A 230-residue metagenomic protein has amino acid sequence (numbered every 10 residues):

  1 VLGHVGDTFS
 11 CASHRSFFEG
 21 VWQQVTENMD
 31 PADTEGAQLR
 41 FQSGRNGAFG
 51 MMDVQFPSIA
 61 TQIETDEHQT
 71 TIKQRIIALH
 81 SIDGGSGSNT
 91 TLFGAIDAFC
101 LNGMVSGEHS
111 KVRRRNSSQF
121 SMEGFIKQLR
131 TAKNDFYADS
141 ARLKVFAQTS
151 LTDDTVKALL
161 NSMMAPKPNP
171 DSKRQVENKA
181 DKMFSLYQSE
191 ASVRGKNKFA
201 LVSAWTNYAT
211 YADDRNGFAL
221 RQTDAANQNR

Functional and structural regions predicted by a protein language model:
V1-Q24, N28-D30, G195: Feature for intrinsically disordered/low-complexity regulatory segments and propeptides
V1-V5, E35-F41, R230: Short intrinsically disordered, low-complexity coil segments enriched in acidic
R15-F17, N46-G50, I72: Residues at beta-strand starts and edge strands
T26-S58: A short acidic/basic microdomain associated with nuclease active sites
G44-R45, Q55-R230: Intrinsically disordered, low-complexity regions enriched in serine/threonine
